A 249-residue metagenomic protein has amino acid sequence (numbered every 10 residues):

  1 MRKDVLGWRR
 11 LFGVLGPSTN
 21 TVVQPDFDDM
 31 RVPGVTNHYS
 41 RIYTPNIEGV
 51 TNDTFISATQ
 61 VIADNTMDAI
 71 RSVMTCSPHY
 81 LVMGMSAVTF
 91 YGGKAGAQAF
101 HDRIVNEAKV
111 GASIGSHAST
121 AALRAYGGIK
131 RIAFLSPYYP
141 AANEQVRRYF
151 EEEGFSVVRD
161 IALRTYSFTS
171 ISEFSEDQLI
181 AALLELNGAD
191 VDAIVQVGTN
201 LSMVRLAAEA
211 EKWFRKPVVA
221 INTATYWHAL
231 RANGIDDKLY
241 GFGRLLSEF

Functional and structural regions predicted by a protein language model:
M1-M67, L135-N143, R147-S175: N-terminal glycine-rich anion-binding loop in soluble enzyme alpha/beta folds
G13, H79-G84, A133-S136, V191-G198: Periplasmic-binding protein-like
Y39, M83, A112-S116, R159-D160 (+2 more regions): General beta-strand structural signal in soluble alpha/beta enzymes
V61-T75, Q178-V191: Short, well-structured alpha-helical segments in soluble
T66, I70-A112: Glycine/small-residue-rich loop that forms an oxyanion/phosphate-binding "nest" at active or ligand-binding sites
F100-Y166, L246-S247: Conserved beta-alpha
T165-F168, F214-K238: Short, flexible loop segments at boundaries between secondary-structure elements
I180-E211, T225-Y226: Hydrophobic alpha-helical
